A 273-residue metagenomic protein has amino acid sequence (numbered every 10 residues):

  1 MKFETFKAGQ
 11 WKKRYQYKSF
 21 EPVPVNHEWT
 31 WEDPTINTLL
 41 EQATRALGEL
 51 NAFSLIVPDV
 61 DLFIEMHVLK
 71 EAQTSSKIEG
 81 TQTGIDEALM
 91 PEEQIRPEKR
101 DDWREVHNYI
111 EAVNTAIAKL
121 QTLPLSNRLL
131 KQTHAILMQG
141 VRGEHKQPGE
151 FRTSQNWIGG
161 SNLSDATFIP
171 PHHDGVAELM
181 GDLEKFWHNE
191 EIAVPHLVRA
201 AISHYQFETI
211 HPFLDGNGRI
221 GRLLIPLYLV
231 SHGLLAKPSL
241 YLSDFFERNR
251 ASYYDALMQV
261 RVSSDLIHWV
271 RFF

Functional and structural regions predicted by a protein language model:
M1-F273: FIC/Doc superfamily catalytic core
